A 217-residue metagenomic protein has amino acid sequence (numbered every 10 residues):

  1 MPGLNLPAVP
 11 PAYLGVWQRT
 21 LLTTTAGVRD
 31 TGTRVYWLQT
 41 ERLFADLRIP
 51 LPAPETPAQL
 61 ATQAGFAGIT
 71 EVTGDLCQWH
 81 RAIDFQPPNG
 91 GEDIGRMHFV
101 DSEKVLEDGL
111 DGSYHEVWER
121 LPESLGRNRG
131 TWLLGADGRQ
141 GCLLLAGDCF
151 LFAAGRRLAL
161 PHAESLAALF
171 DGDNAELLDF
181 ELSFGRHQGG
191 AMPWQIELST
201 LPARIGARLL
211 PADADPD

Functional and structural regions predicted by a protein language model:
M1-G65, L76-D217: Lipid interaction determinants
A67-E71: Beta-propeller blade signature
